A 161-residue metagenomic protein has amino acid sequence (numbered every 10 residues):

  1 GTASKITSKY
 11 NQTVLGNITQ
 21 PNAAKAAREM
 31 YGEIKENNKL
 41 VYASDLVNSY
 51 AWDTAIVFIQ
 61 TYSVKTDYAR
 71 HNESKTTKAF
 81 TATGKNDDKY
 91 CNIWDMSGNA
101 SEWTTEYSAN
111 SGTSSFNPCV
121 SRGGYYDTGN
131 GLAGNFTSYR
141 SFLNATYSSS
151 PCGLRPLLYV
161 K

Functional and structural regions predicted by a protein language model:
G1-D95: Short aromatic-cysteine micro-motif
Y50-D53, K78-K161: C-terminal, surface-exposed recognition/capping segments
